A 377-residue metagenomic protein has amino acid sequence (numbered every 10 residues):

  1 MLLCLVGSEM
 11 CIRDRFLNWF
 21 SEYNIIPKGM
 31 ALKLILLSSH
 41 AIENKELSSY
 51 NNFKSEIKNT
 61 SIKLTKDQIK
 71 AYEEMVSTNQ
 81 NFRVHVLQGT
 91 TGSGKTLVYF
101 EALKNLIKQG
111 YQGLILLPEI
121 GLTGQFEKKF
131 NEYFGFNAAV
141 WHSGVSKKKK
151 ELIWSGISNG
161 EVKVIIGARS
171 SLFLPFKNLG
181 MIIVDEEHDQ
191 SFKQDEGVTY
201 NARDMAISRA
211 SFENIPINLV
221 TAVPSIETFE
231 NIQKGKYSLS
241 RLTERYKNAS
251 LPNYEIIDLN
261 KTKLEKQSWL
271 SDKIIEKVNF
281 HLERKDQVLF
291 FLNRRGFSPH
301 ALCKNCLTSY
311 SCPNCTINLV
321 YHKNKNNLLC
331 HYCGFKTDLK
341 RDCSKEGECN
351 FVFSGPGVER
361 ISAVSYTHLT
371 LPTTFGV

Functional and structural regions predicted by a protein language model:
M1, S8-E9, R13-T221, T228-F229 (+1 more regions): Accessory, non-ATPase domains that flank or precede helicase/AAA+ motor cores in DNA-metabolism machines
L2-G7, I12, H368-V377: Single conserved hydrophobic/aromatic residue that forms the stacking wall/gate of nucleotide- or nucleobase-binding
S8, K54-N59, L259-L264, C343-F351: Short hinge/gating elements
S61-T65, G92-T96, L116, I120 (+7 more regions): Conserved phosphate/pyrophosphate-binding and hydrolysis machinery centered on Walker-type P-loop NTPases, extending
I166, S309, S365-T367: Adenylate-forming
V223-P224, S311: Conserved coupling segment at the C-terminus of the helicase ATP-binding
T228-F229, S238-R294, P299-A301: Conserved interdomain linker/interface between the two RecA-like ATPase lobes of SF2 helicase motors
Q287-A363: Cys/His-rich short segments
